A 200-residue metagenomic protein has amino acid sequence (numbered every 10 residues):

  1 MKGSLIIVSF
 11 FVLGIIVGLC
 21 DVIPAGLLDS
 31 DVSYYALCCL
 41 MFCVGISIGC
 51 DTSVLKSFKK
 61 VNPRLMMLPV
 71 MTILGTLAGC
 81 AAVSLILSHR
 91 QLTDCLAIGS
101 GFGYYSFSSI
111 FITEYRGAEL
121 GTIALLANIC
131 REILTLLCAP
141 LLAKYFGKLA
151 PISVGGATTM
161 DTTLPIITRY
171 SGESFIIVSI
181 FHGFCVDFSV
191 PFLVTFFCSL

Functional and structural regions predicted by a protein language model:
M1, V22, I48-L55, K60-R64 (+4 more regions): Juxtamembrane helix-boundary/capping and inter-helix hinge elements in multi-pass membrane proteins
M1-T76, L92-G103: Helical membrane-embedded segments and adjacent short helical loop/helix-boundary regions of multi-pass membrane
L37-C39, H182-V190: Small-residue-rich transmembrane alpha-helices that serve as helix-helix interface/gating elements in multipass
T52-C80, G121-I133, V178-V186: Entry/N-cap segments of selected transmembrane alpha helices and their immediately preceding amphipathic helices
M66-I112, C130-F146: Transmembrane alpha-helices that form the ion-translocation and gating core of multi-pass ion transport proteins
T93-I133, K148-F181: Alpha-helical membrane segments and immediately flanking helix-loop junctions that form or couple to the substrate/ion
S189-L200: Juxtamembrane boundary at the C-terminal end of a transmembrane helix
